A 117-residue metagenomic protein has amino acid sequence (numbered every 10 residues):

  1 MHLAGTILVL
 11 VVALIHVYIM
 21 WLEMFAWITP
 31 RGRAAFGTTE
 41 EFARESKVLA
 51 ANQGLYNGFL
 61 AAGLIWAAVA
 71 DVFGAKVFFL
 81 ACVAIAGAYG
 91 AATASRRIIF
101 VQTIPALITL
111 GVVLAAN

Functional and structural regions predicted by a protein language model:
L3, E41-R44, V48-A51, A70-G74 (+1 more regions): Juxtamembrane loop-transmembrane helix junctions in multi-pass integral membrane proteins, especially the extracellular
L3-F25: N-terminal signal-anchor transmembrane alpha helix
L22-G32, A70-F73, T93-R96, F100 (+1 more regions): Juxtamembrane transmembrane-helix termini
M24-S46: Cytosolic, membrane-interface loops and tails of multi-pass inner-membrane proteins
A51-A91: Mid-chain, well-packed structural core segment of small domains
F78, C82-G111: C-terminal structural segments of small proteins and small subunits
G111-N117: Juxtamembrane boundary at the C-terminal end of a transmembrane helix
